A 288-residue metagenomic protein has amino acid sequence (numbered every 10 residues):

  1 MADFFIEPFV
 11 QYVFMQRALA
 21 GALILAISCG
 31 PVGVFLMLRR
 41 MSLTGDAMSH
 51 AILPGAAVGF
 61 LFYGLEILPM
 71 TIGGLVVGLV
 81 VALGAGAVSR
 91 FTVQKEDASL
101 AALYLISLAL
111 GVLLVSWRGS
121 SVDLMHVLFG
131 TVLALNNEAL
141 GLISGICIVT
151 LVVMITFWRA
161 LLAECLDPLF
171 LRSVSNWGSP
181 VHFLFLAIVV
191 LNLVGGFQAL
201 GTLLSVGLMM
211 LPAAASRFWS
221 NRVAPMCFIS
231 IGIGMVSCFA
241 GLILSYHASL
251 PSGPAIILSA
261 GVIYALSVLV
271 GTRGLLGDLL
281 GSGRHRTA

Functional and structural regions predicted by a protein language model:
M1-I27: Membrane-interfacial amphipathic/re-entrant helices at transmembrane-helix boundaries
F4-F9, M15, V93, S99-R159 (+1 more regions): Transmembrane helix-bundle core of multi-pass membrane transporters and related energy-transducing complexes
L19-I24, T71-V76, A101-A102, L140-G145 (+3 more regions): Hydrophobic alpha-helical transmembrane segments
V34-S49, L53-S120, S216-F228, S245-A248 (+1 more regions): Short loop segments and helix-boundary regions at transmembrane helix junctions of multi-pass inner-membrane proteins
A51-G59, A102-L114, A134, G178-I188 (+2 more regions): Small-residue-rich segments of transmembrane alpha-helices in multi-pass membrane proteins, especially helix faces
L140-P212: Helix-loop-helix "hairpin" substructures at the membrane interface of multi-pass membrane proteins
L203-P254: Transmembrane alpha-helical segments in multi-pass inner-membrane proteins
L250-A288: Cytosolic-side transmembrane-helix boundaries in multi-pass membrane proteins
